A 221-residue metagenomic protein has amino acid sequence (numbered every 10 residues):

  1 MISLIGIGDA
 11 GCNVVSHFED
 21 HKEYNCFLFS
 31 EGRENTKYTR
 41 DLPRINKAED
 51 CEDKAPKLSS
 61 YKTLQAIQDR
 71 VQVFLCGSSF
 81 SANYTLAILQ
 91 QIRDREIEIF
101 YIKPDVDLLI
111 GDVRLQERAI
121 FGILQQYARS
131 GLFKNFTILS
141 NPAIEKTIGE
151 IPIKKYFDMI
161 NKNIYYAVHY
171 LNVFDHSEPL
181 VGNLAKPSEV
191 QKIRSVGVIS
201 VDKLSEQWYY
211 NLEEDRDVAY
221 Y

Functional and structural regions predicted by a protein language model:
M1-Y221: Tubulin/FtsZ superfamily GTPase core signature
